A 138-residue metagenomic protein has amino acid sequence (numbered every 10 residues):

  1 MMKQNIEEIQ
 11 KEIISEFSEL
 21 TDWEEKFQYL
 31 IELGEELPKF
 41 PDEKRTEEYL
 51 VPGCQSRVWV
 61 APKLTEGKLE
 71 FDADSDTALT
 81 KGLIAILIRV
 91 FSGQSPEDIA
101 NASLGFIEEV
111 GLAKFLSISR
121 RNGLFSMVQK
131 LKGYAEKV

Functional and structural regions predicted by a protein language model:
M1-Q4, D74-D76: A short, ordered amphipathic alpha-helix with a cationic face
K3-I13, E19-R57, L64-G67, G105-V138: N-terminal intrinsically disordered, cationic/polar leader segments that include organellar targeting peptides
E12-E16, L83-I86: A general alpha-helix detector
K26, L79-I84, S95, S103 (+1 more regions): Amphipathic alpha-helical interface surfaces
K63-L79, I88-F91: Conserved interaction-surface patches within small, structured recognition/assembly domains
D74, A85-I88, N101-L104: "Short basic amphipathic alpha-helical interaction patches in structured regions
I84, I88-S92, L112: Amphipathic alpha-helical core segments of compact helical bundles
G93-V110: Glycine-rich phosphate/pyrophosphate-binding loops and their adjacent beta-strand/loop elements at enzyme active sites
